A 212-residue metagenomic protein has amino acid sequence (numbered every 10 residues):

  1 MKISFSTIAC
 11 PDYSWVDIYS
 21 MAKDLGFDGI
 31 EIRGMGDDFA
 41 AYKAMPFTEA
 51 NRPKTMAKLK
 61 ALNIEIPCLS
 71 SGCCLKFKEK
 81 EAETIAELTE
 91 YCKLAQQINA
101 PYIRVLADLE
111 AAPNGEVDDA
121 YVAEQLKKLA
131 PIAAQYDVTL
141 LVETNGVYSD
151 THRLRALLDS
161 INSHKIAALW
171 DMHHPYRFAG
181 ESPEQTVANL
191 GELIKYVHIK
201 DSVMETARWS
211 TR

Functional and structural regions predicted by a protein language model:
M1-A9, L25, Y102-D108, L126: Short, conserved structural micro-motifs that define repeat-unit consensus positions and nucleotide-binding loops
M1-S4, I64-L75, W209-T211: N-terminal small/glycine-rich loop or linker at the start of catalytic domains across soluble metabolic enzymes
F5, A22, I30, L59 (+5 more regions): Conserved, mostly hydrophobic/aromatic
S6-C10, R33-D37, S71-C74, D108-E110 (+4 more regions): Active-site beta-loop-alpha junctions enriched in small/polar residues
V16-D17, P53-C68, L75-A168: Active-site acidic/histidine proton-transfer and metal-coordination neighborhood in alpha/beta enzyme cores
V16-D37, Q97-P101: Catalytic domains of carbohydrate-active enzymes, especially glycoside hydrolases
F39-P46, T151, R155, H174-R212: Gly/Pro-rich active-site loop or hairpin
